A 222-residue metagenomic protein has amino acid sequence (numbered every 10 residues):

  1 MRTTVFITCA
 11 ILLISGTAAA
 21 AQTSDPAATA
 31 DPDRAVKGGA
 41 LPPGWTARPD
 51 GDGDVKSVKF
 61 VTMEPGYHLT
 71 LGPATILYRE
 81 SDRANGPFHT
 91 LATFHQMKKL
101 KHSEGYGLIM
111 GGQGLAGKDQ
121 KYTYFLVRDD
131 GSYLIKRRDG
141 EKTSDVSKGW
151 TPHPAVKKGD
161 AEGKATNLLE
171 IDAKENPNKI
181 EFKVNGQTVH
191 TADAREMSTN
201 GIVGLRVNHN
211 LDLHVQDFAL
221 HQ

Functional and structural regions predicted by a protein language model:
M1-I7: Bacterial N-terminal signal peptides that target proteins for export
I7-G16: Bacterial N-terminal signal peptides
Q22-L100: Low-complexity, Ser/Thr/Pro/Gly-rich disordered linker/stalk regions
L71-T143: Secretory/extracellular carbohydrate-interaction modules and structurally similar beta-sandwich "look-alikes"
I76-D82, H153-A161, V203-L205: Beta-strand-rich interaction surfaces with strong enrichment in secreted/lumenal proteins
A92, A161-A194: Carbohydrate-binding surfaces in secreted/extracellular proteins
E141-E170: Short, aromatic/His-centered strand-loop micro-motif at the edge of beta-sheets
A192-A219: Flexible glycan-contacting loops in extracellular carbohydrate-active proteins
